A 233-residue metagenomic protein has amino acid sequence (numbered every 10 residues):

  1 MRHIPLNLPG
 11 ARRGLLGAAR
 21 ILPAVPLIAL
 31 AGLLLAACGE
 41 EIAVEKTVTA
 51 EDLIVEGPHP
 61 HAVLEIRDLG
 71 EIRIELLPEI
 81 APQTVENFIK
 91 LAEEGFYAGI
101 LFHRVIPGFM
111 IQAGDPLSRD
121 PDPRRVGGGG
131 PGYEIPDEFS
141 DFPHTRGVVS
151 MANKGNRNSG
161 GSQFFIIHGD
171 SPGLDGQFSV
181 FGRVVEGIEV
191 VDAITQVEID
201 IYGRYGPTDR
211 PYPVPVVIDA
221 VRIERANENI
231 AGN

Functional and structural regions predicted by a protein language model:
M1-R20: N-terminal secretory signal peptides that target proteins for export/translocation
R2-H3, L34-N233: Cyclophilin-like peptidyl-prolyl cis-trans isomerases
L8, A29-G32, N227: N-terminal regions of proteins, emphasizing targeting and processing segments when present
R20-L34: Bacterial N-terminal signal peptides
